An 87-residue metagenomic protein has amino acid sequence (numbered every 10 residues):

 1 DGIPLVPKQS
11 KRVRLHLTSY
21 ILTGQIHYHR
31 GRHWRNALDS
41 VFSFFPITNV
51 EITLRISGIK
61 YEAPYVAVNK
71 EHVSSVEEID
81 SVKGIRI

Functional and structural regions predicted by a protein language model:
D1-I87: Conserved RNA-binding domains used in RNP assembly and mRNA/RNA metabolism
